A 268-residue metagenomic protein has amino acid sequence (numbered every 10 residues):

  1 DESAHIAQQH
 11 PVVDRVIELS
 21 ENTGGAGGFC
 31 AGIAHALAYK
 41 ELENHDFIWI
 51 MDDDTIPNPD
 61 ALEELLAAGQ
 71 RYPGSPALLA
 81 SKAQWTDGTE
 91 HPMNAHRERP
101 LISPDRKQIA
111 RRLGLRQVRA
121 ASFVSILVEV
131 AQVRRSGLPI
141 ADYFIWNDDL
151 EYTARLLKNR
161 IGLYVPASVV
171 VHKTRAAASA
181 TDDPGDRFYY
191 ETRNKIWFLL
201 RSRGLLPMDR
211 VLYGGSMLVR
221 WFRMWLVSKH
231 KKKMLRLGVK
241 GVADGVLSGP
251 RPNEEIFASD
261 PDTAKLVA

Functional and structural regions predicted by a protein language model:
D1-E18: Acidic donor-binding segment of Leloir-type glycosyltransferases
L19-L42: Glycine-rich, basic loop-to-helix element that forms the pyrophosphate-binding segment of sugar-nucleotide handling
L42-D54: Short beta-strand-to-loop acidic/aromatic patch adjacent to the donor-nucleotide binding site
N58-M93: Conserved donor NDP-sugar-binding/catalytic core segment of glycosyltransferases
R97-R119: Short, flexible, basic/aromatic active-site loop/helix in glycosyltransferases
A120-A121, S125-G137, D142-S168: A short, conserved alpha-helix in the catalytic core of glycosyltransferases
I161, V165-D182: Active-site donor/metal-binding and catalytic loop motifs of nucleotide-sugar-dependent glycosylation enzymes
D186, Y190, G204-A268: Non-catalytic, C-terminal membrane-associated alpha-helical segments of glycosyltransferases
